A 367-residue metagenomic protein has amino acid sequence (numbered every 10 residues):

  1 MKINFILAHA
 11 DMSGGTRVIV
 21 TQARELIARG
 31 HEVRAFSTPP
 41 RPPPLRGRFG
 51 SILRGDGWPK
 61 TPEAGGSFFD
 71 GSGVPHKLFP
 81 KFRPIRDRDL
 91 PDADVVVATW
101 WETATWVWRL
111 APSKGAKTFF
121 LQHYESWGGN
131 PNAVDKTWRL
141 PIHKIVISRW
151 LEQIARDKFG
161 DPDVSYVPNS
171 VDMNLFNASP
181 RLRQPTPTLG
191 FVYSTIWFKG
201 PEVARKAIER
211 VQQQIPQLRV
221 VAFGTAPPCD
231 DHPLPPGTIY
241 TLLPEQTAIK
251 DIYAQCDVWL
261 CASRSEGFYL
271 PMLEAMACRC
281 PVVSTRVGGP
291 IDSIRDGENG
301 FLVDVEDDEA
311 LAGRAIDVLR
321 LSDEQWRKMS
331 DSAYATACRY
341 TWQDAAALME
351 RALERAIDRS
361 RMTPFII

Functional and structural regions predicted by a protein language model:
S126-A133, R156, S165-P185, D231: Acidic anion/phosphate-binding donor-loop and adjacent secondary structure in glycosyltransferase catalytic cores
I145-V146, P180-K199, R205-R210: Conserved donor-binding/catalytic core segment of Leloir-type glycosyltransferases
P227-K250: Nucleotide-activated donor-binding/catalytic signature segment of Leloir-type glycosyltransferases, i.e., the conserved
D251-C256: Short alpha-helical donor nucleotide-sugar binding micro-motif in glycosyltransferases
R264: Aromatic "clamp/platform" in nucleotide-sugar-dependent glycosyltransferases that forms part of the donor/acceptor
P281-S284: Short hydrophobic beta-strand element within catalytic cores of glycosyltransferases and related nucleotide-activated
D296-G297, F301-D308, D317-D323: Conserved acidic donor-binding segment of nucleotide-sugar-dependent glycosyltransferases
A310, E324-R339, L348-R351: A short, well-ordered alpha-helix in the C-terminal region of glycosyltransferases
